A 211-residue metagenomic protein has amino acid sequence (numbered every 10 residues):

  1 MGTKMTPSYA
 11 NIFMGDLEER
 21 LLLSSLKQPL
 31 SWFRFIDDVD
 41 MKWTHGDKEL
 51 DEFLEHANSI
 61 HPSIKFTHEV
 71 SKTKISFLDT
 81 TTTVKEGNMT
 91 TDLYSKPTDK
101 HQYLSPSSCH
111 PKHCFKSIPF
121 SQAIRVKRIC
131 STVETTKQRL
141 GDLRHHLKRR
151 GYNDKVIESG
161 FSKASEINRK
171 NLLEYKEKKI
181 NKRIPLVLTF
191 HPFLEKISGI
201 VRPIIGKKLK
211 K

Functional and structural regions predicted by a protein language model:
M1-K211: Charged structural interfaces that engage phosphate-rich ligands and support phosphoryl-transfer chemistry
